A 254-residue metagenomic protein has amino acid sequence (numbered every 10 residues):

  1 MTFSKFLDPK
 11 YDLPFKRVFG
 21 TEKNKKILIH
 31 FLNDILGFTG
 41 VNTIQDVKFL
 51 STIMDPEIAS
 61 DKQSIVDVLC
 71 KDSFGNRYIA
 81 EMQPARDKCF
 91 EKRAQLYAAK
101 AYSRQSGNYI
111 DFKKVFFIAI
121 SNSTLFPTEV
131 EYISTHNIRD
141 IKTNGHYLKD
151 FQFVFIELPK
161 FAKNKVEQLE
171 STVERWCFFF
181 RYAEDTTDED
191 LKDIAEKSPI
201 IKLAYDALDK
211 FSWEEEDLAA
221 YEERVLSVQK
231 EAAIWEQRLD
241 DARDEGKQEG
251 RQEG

Functional and structural regions predicted by a protein language model:
M1-V154, P159-N164: Accessory alpha/beta interaction modules
T2-F3, L69, Y78-Q83, E174 (+1 more regions): Short, charged alpha-helical interaction segments and adjacent helix-coil junctions
